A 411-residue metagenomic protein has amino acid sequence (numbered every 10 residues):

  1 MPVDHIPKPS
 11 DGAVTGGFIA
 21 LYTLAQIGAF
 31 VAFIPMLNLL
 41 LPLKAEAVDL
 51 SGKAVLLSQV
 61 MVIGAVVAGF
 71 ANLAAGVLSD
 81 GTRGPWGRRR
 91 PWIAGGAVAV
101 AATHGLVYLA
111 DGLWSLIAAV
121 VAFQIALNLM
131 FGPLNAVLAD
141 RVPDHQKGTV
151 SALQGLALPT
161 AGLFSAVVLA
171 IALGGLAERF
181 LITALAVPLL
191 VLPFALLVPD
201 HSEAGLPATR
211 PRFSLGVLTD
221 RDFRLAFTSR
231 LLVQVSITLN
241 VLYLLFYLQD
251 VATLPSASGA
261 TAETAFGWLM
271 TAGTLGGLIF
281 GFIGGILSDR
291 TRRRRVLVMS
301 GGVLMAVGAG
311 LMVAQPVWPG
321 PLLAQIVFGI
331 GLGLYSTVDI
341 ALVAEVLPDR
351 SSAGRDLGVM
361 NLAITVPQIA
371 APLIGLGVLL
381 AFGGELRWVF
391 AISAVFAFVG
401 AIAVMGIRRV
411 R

Functional and structural regions predicted by a protein language model:
P2-T15, H201-S229: Juxtamembrane intracellular "pre-TM" segments in multi-pass secondary transporters
I6-A65, R224-S229, V233-G259: Helix-loop boundary and gating motifs at the non-cytosolic
L41, L129-V142, L334-P348: Intracellular juxtamembrane helix-capping segments at the cytosolic ends of symmetry-related transmembrane helices
S58-S79, W268-I283: Central cavity-lining transmembrane alpha-helices of secondary-active solute carriers, predominantly the Major
V67-G69, G148-A170, N361-P372: Glycine-rich segments within core transmembrane alpha-helices of 12-TM secondary carriers
A71-W86, F280-R293, L379: Helix-to-loop junctions at the C-terminal end of transmembrane segments in multipass secondary transporters
R88, I171-A186, G259-A260, G377-A397: A membrane-interface helix-boundary motif in multi-pass transporters
R89-G105, V296-L311: Structural signature of the two symmetry-related core transmembrane helices
